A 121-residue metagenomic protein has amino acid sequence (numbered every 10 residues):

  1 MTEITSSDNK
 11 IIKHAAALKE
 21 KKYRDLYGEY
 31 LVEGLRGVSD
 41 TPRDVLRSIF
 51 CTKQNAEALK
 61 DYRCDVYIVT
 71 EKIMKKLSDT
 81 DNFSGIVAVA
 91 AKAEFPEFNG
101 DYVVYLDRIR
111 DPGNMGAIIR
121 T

Functional and structural regions predicted by a protein language model:
M1-A56: Boundary-proximal intrinsically disordered activation/regulatory segments immediately upstream of a helical core
I12-A15, V38, M74, F83 (+1 more regions): A general structural signal for well-ordered alpha-helical segments in protein cores
Y23-R24, D79-T80, P96-N99: Solvent-exposed alpha-helices and their adjacent loops that cap or buttress functional pockets in soluble metabolic
E29, R47-I49, Y67, S84-A88 (+1 more regions): Structural motif
E33, V89-A91, D107: Short beta-strand segments
D40-T41, A58, K76, N114: Phosphate- and divalent-cation-binding pockets in alpha/beta enzyme and binding domains that engage nucleotide-derived
L59, R63-E94: Glycine/small-residue-rich loop that forms an oxyanion/phosphate-binding "nest" at active or ligand-binding sites
E97-T121: RNA substrate-binding interface of SAM-dependent RNA methyltransferases
